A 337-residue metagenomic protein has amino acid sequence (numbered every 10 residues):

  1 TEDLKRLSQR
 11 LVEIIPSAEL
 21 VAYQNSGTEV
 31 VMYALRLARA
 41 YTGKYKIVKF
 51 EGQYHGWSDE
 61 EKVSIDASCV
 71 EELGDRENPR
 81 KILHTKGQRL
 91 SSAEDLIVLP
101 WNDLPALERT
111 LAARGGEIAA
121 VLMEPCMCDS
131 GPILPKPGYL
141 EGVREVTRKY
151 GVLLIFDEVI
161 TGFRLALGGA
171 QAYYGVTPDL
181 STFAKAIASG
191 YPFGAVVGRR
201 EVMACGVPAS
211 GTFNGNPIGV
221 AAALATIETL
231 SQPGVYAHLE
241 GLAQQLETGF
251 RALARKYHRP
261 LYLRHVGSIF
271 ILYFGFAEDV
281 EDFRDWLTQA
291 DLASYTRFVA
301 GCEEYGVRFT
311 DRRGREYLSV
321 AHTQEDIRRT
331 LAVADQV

Functional and structural regions predicted by a protein language model:
T1-V337: Conserved N-terminal phosphate-binding loop of PLP-dependent enzymes in the Aspartate aminotransferase
